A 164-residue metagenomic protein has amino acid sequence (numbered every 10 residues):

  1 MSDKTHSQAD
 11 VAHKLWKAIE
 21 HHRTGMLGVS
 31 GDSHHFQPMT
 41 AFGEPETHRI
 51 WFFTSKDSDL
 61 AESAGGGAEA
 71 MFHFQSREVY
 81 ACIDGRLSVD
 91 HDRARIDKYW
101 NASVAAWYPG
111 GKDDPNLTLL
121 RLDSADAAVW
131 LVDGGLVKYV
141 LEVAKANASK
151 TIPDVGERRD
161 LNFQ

Functional and structural regions predicted by a protein language model:
M1-T24, G156, D160: N-terminal leader/targeting segments and the immediate start of mature chains
S2-K4, D113-Q164: C-terminal edge-of-domain segments
K14, D32-F36, E62: Positively charged, polar, low-complexity stretches
W16-G31, A68-F72: A short, Trp-centered hydrophobic/proline-enriched beta-strand micro-motif
P38-A41: Conserved beta-strand in the GNAT
E46-W51: Short active-site oxyanion
F53-S55: Short His-Asn-centered micro-motif
L60-D126: Short, structured beta-strand-loop surface elements
